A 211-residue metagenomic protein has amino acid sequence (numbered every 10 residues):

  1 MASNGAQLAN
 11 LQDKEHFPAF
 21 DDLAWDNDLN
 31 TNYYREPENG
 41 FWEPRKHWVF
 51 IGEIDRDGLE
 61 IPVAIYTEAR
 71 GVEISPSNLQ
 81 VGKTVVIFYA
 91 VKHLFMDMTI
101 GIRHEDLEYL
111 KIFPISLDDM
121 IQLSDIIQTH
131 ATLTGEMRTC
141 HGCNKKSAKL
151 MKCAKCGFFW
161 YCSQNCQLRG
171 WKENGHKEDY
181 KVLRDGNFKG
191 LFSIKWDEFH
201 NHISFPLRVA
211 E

Functional and structural regions predicted by a protein language model:
M1-E211: Short alpha-helical interaction motifs and adjacent low-complexity tails used for partner binding in regulatory proteins
